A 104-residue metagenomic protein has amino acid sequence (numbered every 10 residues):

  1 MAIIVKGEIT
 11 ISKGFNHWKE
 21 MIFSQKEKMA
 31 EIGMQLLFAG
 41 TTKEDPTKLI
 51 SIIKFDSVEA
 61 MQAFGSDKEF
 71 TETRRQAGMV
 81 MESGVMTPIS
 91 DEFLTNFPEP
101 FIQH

Functional and structural regions predicted by a protein language model:
M1-T71, Q76, V80-H104: Short S/T/G/P-rich N-terminal loop/turn motif that feeds into the first structured element of a domain
